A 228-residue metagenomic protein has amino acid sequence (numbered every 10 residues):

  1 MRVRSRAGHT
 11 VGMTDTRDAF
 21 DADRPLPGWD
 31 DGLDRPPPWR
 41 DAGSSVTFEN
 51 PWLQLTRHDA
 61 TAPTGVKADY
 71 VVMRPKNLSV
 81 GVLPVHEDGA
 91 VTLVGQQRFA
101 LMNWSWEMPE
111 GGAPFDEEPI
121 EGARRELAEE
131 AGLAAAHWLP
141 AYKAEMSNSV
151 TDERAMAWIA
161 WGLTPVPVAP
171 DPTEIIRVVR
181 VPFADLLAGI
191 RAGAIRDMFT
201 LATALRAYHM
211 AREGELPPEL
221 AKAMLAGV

Functional and structural regions predicted by a protein language model:
S5, H9-T10: Short, positively charged and aromatic/hydrophobic N-terminal segments
T14-R24, P36-P38, M73-K76, G81-R125 (+2 more regions): Conserved Nudix-box catalytic region and its N-terminal flanking loop in Nudix hydrolases and closely related
D23-P51: A short, N-terminal "cap"/entry segment at the start of jelly-roll beta-barrel domains of the cupin/DSBH fold
A42-G81, E87: Acidic, metal-coordinating catalytic segment for phosphate/diphosphate chemistry, firing primarily on the Nudix
L78-G81, H86, G111-F199, P217-V228: Unchanged
A207-L220: Short helix-capping/linker segments at secondary-structure and domain boundaries
